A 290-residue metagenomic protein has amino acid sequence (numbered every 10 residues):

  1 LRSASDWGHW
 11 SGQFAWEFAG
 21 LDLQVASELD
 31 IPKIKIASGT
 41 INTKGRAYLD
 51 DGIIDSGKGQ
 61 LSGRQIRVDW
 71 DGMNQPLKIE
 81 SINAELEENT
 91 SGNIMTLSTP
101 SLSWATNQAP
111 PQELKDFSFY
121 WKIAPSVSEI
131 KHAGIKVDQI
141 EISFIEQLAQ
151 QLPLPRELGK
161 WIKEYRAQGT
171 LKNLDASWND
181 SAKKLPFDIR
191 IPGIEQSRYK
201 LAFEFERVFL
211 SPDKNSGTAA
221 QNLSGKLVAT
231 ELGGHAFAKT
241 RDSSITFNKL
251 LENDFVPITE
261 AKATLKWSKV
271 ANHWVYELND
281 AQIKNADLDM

Functional and structural regions predicted by a protein language model:
L1-G8, A15-G52, K58-S128, A133-Q147 (+2 more regions): Hydrophobic lipid-interacting interfaces of membrane-associated proteins
G8, L185-S197: Short loop/turn motifs that connect adjacent beta-strands in outer-membrane beta-barrel proteins
Q151-G159: Surface-exposed helix/loop patches within compact recognition domains
